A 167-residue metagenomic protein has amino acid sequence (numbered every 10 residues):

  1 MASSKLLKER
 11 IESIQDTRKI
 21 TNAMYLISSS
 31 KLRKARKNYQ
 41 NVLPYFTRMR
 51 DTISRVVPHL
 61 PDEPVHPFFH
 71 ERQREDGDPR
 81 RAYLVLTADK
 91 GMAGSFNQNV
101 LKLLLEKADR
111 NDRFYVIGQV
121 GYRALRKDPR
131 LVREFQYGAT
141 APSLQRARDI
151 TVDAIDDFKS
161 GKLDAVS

Functional and structural regions predicted by a protein language model:
A2-S167: Conserved loop-to-helix interface motifs that mediate assembly, gating, or partner/ligand docking in ancient ring
